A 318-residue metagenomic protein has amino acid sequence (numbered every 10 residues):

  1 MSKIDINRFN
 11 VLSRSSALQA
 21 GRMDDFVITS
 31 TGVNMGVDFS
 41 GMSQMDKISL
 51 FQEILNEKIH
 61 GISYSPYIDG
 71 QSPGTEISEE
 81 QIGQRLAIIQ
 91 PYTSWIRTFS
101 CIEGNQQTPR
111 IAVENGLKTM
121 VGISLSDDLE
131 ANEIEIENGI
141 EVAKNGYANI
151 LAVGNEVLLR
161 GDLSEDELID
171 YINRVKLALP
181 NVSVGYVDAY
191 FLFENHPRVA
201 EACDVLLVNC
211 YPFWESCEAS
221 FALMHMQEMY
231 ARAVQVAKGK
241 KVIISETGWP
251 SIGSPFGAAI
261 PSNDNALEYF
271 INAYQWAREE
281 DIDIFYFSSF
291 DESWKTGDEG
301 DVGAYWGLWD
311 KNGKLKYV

Functional and structural regions predicted by a protein language model:
D5-E57, Y67, P73-G74, A259-S262 (+1 more regions): Aromatic-rich peripheral "rim/lid" segments of glycoside hydrolase catalytic domains that contact and position glycan
L50-E57, L86-Q90, N105-K118, E137-Y147 (+4 more regions): Acidic (Asp/Glu)-rich catalytic clusters
I59-G139: N-terminal carbohydrate-binding/catalytic regions of secreted carbohydrate-active enzymes
I62, I89, I96, L151 (+3 more regions): Conserved, mostly hydrophobic/aromatic
Q107-G185: Substrate-binding cleft of extracellular glycoside hydrolase catalytic domains
N149, D188-M226, I243, W249-P250: Aromatic- and acid-rich polysaccharide-binding/catalytic face of secreted or lumenal carbohydrate-active enzymes
V175-E194, K240-T247, I282-W294: Aromatic-lined carbohydrate-recognition surfaces of secreted/lumenal glycan-active proteins
Y211-W214, K238-A266, S289-G297: Active-site clefts of carbohydrate-active enzymes
